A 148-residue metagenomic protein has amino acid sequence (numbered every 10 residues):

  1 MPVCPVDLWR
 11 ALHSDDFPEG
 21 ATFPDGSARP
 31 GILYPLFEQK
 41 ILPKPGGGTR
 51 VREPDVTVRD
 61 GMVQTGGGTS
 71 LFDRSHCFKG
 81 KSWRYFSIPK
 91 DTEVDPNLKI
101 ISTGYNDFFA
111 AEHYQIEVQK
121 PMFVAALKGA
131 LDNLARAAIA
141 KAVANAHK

Functional and structural regions predicted by a protein language model:
M1-K148: NAD-dependent ADP-ribosyltransferases
